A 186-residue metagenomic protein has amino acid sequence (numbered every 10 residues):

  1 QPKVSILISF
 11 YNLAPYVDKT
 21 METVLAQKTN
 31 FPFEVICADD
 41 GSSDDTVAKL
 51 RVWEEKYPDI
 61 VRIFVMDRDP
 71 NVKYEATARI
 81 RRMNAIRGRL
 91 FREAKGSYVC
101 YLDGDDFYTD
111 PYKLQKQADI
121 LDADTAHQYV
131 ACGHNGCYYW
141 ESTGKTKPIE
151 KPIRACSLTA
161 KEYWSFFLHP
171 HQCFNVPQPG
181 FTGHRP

Functional and structural regions predicted by a protein language model:
Q1-P186: Nucleotide-sugar donor-binding/catalytic module of glycosyltransferases that assemble extracellular/cell-envelope
